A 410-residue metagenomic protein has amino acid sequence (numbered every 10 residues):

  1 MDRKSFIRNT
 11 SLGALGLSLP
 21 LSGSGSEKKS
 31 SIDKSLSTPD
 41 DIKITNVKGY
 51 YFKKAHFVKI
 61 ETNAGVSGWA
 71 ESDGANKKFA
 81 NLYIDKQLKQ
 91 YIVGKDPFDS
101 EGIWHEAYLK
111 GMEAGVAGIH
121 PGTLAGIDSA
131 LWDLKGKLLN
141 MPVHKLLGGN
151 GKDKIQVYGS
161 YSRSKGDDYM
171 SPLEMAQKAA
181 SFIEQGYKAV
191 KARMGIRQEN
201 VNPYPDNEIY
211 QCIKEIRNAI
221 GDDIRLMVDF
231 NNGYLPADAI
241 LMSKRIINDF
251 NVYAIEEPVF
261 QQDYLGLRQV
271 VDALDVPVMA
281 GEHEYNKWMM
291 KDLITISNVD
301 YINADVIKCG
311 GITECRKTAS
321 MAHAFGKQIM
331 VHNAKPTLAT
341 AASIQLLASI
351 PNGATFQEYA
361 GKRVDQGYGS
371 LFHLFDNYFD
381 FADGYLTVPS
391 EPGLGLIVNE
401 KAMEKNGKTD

Functional and structural regions predicted by a protein language model:
R3-S26: N-terminal export signals
L21-K54, V58-I60, S67: C-terminal segment of N-terminal export signals and the immediately downstream linker at the start of the mature
N63, S67-L139, G367: Metal- or metallocofactor-binding catalytic centers and their adjacent structured scaffolds across diverse enzyme
G65, I127, N140, V190 (+6 more regions): Conserved, mostly hydrophobic/aromatic
G102, K244, N251, Q262-Y385: Shared catalytic-loop signature of beta/alpha-barrel
D128-G166: Glycine-rich, aromatic-flanked loop segments that form ligand/cofactor-binding clefts across common enzyme folds
K154-I155, S160-A273: Metal-dependent enolase-superfamily TIM-barrel catalytic cores that perform enediolate-based chemistry
Y368-D410: C-terminal extensions of enzymes
